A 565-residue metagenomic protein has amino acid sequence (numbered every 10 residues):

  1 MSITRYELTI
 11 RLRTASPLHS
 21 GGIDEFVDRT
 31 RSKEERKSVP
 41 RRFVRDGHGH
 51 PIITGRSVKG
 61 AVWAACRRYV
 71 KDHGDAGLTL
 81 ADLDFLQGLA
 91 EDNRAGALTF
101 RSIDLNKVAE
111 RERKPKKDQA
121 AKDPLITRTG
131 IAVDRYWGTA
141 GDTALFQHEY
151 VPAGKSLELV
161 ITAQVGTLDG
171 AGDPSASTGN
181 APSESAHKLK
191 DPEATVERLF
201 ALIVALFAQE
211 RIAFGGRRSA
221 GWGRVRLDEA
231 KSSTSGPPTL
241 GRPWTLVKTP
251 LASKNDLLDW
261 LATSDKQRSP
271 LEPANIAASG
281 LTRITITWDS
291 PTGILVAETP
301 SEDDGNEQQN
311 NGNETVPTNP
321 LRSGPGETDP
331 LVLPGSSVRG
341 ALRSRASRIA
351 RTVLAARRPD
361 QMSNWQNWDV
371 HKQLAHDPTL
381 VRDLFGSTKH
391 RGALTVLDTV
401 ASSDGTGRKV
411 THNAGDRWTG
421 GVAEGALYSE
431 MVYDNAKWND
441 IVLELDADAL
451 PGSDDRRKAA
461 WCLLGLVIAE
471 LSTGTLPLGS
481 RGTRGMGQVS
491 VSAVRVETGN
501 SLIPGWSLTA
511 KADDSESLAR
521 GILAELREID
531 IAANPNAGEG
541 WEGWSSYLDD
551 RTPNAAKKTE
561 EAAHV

Functional and structural regions predicted by a protein language model:
M1-V565: Small/polar/charged residue-enriched interaction surfaces, especially the RNA/DNA-contacting tracks of RNP/CRISPR
